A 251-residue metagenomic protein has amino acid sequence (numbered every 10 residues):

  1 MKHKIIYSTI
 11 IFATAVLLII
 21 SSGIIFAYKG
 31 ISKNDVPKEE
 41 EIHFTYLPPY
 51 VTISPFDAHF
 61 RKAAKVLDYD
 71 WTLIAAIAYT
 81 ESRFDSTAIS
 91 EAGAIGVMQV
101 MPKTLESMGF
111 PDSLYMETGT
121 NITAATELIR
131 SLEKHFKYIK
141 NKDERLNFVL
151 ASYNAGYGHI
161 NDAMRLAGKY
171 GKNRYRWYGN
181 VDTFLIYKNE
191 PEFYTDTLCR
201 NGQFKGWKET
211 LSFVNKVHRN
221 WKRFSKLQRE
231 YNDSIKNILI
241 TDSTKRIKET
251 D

Functional and structural regions predicted by a protein language model:
K2-I31, V51, L67, E106 (+3 more regions): Non-catalytic cell-wall polysaccharide-engagement segments
A27-P48: Ser/Thr/Pro/Gly-rich low-complexity linker/stalk segments immediately outside membranes or between
I42-D68: Short extracytoplasmic
F60, I77-A78: Conserved hydrophobic/aromatic packing and binding residues within compact polymer-binding modules
D70-A76, A92-I95, D143-A151: Alpha-helical scaffolds flanking conserved acidic
T72-I74, A94, Q99-S107, E117 (+1 more regions): Acidic, aromatic-lined catalytic clefts of primarily extracellular/periplasmic carbohydrate-active enzymes that remodel
T80-V97, M101-T104, L128, G156 (+1 more regions): Cell-wall polysaccharide-cleaving catalytic domain and substrate-binding groove, primarily in peptidoglycan/chitin
